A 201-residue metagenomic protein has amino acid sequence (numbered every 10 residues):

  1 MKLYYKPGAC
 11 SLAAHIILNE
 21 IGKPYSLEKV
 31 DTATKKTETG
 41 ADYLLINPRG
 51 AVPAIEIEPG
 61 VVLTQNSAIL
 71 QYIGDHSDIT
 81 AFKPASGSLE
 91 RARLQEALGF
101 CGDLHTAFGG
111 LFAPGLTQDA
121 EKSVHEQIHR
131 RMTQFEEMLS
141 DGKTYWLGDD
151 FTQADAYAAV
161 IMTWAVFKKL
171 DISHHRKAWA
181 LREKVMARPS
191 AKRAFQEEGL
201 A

Functional and structural regions predicted by a protein language model:
M1-K122: GST-like domain detector, emphasizing the conserved glutathione-binding G-site in the N-terminal thioredoxin-like
L27, H174, A194-F195: A generic structural-conservation signal
P53-E56, W146, K192: Short beta-strand(s) of the beta-wing in winged-helix/HTH DNA-binding folds
A68, P189-S190: Alpha-helix/helix-capping structural signal
G74, I161-M162, F195: Active-site-flanking alpha-helical
L89, E96-A97, C101-P189: GST-like fold's C-terminal all-alpha helical module
Q196-A201: Terminal-tail/helix-coil boundary detector
